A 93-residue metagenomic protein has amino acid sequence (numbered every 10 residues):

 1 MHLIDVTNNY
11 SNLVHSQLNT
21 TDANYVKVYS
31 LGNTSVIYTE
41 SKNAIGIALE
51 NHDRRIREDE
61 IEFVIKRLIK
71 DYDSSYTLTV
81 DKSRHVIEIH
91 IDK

Functional and structural regions predicted by a protein language model:
M1-E50: An N-terminal amphipathic alpha-helical segment
S16, R55, H85-V86: Positively charged, low-complexity intrinsically disordered regions
L31-V80: Acidic, low-complexity, intrinsically disordered interaction modules
L78-K93: C-terminal edge-of-domain segments
